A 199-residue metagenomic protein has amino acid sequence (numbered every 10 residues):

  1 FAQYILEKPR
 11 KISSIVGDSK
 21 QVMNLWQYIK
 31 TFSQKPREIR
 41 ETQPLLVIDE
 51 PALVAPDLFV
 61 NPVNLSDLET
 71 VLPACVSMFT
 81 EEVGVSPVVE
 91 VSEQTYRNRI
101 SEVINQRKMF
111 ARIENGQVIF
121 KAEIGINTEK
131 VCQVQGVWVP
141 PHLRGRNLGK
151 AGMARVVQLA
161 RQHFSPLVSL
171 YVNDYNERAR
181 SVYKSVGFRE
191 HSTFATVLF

Functional and structural regions predicted by a protein language model:
F1-L58, V197: Acyl-donor-binding surface of acyltransferase catalytic domains
F1-Y4, G136-P141, G145-Q162, R180-S185: Conserved acetyl-CoA-binding loop-helix of GNAT-fold acetyltransferases
K8-S19, V131, A160-Y171: Conserved GNAT acetyl-CoA-binding A-motif
V16-V22, P141, L170-R180, V197-F199: Conserved beta-strand-loop-alpha-helix junction that forms the acyl-donor binding cleft
K20-E38, K150, Y175-S192: Conserved active-site alpha-helix within GNAT-family acetyltransferase domains
P51-V89: Short amphipathic alpha-helix that is part of the acyltransferase structural core
D57, R97-S101, N105-A122: Conserved beta-hairpin
A111, Q117-I126, K130-W138: Conserved beta-strand in the GNAT
